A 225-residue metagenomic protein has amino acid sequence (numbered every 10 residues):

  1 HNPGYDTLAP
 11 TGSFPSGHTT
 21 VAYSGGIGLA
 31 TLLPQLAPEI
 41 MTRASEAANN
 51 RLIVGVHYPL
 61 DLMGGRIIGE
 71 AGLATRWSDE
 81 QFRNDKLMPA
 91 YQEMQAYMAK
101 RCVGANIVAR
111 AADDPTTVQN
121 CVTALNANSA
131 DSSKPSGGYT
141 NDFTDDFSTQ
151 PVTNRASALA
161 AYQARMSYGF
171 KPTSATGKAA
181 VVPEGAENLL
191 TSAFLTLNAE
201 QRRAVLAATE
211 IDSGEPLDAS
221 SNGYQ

Functional and structural regions predicted by a protein language model:
H1, M63, I67-Q225: Terminal transmembrane helix and immediately flanking juxtamembrane interfaces of multi-pass membrane proteins
H1-G4, I40-S45: Active-site-adjacent bridging/hinge elements
N2-S13, N49-H57: Acidic/His metal-coordination segments adjacent to aromatic residues that form catalytic metal sites in metalloenzymes
G12-A22, H57-M63: Histidine-centered catalytic micro-motifs
G17-E39, R43, R66-R76: Membrane-interfacial alpha-helical segments at the cytosolic side of multi-pass membrane proteins
E39, V56-L60, F82-K86: Surface-exposed patches in mature extracellular/periplasmic domains of secreted proteins
A44-G72: Interfacial helix-loop-helix junctions of multi-pass membrane proteins
